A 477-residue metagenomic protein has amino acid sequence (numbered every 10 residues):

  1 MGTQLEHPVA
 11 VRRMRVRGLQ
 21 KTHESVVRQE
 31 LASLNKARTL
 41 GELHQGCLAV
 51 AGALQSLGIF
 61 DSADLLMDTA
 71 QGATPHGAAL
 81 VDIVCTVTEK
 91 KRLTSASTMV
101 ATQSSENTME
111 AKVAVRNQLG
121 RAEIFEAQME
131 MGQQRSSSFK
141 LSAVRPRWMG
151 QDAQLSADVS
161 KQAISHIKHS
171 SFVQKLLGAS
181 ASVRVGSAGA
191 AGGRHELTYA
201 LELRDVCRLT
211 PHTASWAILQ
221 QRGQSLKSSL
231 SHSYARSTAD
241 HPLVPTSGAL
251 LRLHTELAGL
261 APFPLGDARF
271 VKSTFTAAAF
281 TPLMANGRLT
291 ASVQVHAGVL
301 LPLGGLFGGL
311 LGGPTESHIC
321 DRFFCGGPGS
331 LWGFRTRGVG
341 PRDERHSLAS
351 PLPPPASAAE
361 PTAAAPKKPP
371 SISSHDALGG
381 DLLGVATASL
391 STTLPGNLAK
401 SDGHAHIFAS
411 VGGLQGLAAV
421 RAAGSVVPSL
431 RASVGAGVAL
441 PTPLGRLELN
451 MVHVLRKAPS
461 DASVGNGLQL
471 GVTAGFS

Functional and structural regions predicted by a protein language model:
M1-T39, A188-I218: Acidic, glycine-rich low-complexity/disordered segments
E6, L19, R38-G46, Q55 (+4 more regions): Extracytoplasmic/periplasmic, Sec-exported soluble proteins
R12-A73, V81-I83, E89: Acidic, small-polar-rich N-terminal luminal/periplasmic segments of exported/outer-membrane proteins
C47, I59, D64-L66, G72-R252 (+5 more regions): Gram-negative/organellar outer-membrane beta-barrel architecture
Q55-A63, G120, G396-D402, T442: Short secondary-structure junctions
A214-D402, I407-G424, S460-A462, L470-G475: C-terminal outer-membrane beta-barrel translocator/porin domains of Gram-negative envelope proteins and their
V427-S433, L440-T442: Strand-loop-strand
